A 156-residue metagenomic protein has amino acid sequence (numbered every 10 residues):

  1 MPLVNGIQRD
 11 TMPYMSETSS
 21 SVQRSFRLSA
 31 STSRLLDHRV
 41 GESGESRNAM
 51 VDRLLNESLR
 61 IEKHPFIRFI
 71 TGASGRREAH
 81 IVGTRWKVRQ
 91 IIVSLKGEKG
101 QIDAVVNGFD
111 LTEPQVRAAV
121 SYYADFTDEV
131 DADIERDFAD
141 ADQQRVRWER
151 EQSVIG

Functional and structural regions predicted by a protein language model:
P2-A30, V40: Short Lys/Arg-rich basic patches
P13-S19, I61-W86: Short, Lys/Arg-enriched anionic-surface-contact patches
S29-A49: Surface-exposed, Lys/Arg-rich phosphate-binding patches that contact polyanionic backbones
E45-F66: Short, basic amphipathic alpha-helical segments that act as recognition/interaction helices in nucleic-acid-binding
E45-S46, N107-A118: Short, basic interhelical loop/turn and adjoining N-cap of the next helix at nucleic-acid- or acidic-partner-contacting
K63-F69, E129-A141: Short Lys/Arg-enriched helix C-cap and helix-to-coil transition segments that create basic nucleic-acid-contact patches
S74-I81, I134-G156: Intrinsically disordered, low-complexity basic tails/linkers immediately adjacent to helix-turn-helix/homeobox/MYB/SANT
T84-K99: Short, amphipathic alpha-helical "recognition" segments used to contact nucleic acids or chromatin
